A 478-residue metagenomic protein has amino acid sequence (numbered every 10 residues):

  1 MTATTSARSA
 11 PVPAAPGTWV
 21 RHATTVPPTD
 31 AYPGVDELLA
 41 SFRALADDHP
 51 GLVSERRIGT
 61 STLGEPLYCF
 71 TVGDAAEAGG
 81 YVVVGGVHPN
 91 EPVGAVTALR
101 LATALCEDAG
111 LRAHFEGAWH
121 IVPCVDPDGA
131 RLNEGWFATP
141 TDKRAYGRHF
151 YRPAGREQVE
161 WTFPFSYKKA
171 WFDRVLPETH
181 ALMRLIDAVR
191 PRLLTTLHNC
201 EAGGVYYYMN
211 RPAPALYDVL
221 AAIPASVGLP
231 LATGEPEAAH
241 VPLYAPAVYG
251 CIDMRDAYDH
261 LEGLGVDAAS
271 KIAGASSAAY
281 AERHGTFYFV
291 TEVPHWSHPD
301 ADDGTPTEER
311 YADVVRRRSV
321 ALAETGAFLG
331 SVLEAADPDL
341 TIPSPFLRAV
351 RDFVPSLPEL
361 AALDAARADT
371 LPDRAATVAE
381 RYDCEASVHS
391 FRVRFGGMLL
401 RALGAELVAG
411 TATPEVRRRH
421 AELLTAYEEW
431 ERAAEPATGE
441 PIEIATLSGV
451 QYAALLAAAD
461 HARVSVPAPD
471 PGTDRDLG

Functional and structural regions predicted by a protein language model:
M1-L67: Short glycine- and acidic-rich boundary segments immediately preceding or forming the N-terminal edge of structured
T2-A31, R174, P214-G478: C-terminal accessory segments enriched in acidic
C69-E77, G86: Short beta-strand-to-loop junctions in surface cap/lid or active-site-entrance loops
A78, V93, C106-Y217, A221 (+3 more regions): Active-site/substrate-binding loop(s) of hydrolase catalytic cores
V84-P89, W171: A short glycine/serine-rich beta->alpha loop
H88-V96: Di-metal (Zn2+ and/or Mg2+/Mn2+) metal-binding site signature of metallo-dependent hydrolases with the MBL/beta-CASP
A98-E107: Short, well-ordered amphipathic alpha-helices
